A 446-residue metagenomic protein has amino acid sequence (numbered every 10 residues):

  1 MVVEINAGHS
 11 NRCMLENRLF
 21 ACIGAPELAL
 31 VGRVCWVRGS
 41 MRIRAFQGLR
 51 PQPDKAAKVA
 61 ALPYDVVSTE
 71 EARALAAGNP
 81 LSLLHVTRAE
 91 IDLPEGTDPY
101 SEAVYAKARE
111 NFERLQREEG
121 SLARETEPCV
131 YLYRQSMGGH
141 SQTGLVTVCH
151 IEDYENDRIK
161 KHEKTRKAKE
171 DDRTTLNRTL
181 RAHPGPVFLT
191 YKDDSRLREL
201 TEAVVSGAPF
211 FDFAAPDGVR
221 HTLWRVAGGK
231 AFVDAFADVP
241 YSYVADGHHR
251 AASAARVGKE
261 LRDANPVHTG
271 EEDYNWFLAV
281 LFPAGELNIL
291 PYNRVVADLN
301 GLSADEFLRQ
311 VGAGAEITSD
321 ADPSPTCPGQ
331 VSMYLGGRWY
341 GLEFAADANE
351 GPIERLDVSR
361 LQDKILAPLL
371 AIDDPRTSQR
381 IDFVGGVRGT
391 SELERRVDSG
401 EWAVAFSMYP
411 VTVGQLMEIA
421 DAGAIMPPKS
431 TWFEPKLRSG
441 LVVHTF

Functional and structural regions predicted by a protein language model:
V3-N6: Short, intrinsically disordered low-complexity segments enriched in Ser/Thr with adjacent Pro
H9-N11, N17: Intrinsic-disorder-associated, low-complexity terminal segments enriched in Asp/Asn/His/Tyr and depleted of Lys/Arg
E27-S40: Short, Lys/Arg-enriched N-terminal segments with co-localized hydrophobic residues within the first ~10-30 amino acids
V37-F446: Surface-exposed, charge/polar-rich loops and edge strands
